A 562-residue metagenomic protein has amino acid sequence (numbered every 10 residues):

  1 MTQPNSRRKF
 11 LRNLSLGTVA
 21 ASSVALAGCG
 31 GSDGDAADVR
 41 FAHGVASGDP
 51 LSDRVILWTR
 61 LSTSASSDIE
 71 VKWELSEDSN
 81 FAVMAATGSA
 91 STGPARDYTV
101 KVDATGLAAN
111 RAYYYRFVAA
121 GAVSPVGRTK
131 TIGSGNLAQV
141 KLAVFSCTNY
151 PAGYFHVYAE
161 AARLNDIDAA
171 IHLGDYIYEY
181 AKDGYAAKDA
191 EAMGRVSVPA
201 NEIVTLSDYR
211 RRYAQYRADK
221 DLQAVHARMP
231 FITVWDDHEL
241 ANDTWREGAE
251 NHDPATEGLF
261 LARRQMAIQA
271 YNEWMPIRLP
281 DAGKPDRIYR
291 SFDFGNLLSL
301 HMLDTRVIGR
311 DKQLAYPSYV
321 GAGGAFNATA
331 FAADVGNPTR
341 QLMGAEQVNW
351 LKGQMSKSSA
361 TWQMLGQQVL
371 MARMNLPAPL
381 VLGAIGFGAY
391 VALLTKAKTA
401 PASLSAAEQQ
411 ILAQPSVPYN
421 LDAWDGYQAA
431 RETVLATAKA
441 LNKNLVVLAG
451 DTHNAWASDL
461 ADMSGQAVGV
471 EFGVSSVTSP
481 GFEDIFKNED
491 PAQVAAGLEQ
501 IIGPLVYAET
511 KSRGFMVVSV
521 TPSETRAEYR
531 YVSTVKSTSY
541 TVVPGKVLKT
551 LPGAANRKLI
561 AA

Functional and structural regions predicted by a protein language model:
Q3-S23, G31-A562: Metal-dependent phosphoester/phosphodiester hydrolase catalytic core
